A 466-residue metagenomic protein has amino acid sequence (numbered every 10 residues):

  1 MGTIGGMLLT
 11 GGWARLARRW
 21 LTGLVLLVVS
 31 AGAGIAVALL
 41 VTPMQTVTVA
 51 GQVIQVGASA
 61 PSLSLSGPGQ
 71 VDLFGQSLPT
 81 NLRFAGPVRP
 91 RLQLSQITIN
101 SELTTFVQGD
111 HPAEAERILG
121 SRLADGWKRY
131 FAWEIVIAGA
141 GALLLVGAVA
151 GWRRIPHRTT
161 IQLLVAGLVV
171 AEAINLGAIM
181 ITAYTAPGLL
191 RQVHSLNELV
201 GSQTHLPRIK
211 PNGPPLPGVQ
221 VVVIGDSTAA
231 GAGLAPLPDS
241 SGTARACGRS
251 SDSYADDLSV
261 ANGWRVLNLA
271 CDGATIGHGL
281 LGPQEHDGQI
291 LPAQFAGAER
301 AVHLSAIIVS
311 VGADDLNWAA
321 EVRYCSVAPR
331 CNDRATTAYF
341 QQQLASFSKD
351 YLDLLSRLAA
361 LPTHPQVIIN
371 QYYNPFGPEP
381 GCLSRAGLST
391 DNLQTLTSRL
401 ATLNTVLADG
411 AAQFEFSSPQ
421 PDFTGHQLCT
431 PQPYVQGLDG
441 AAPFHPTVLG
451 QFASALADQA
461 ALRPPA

Functional and structural regions predicted by a protein language model:
G2-R15, A138-L168: Cytosolic-side transmembrane helix boundary signature
G2-T46: Hydrophobic secretory-pathway targeting helix
T22-G34, H157-T185: Internal/C-terminal transmembrane anchor helices
V47-D125, P236-S253, T430-G440, F444: Extracytoplasmic/periplasmic regions of membrane proteins
A85-F106, S240-N332, T336: Conserved SGNH/GDSL esterase-like catalytic core that processes O-acyl groups on lipids and polysaccharides
L199-D272: Serine-esterase "nucleophile elbow" of acetyl-processing enzymes
S346, G377-P419: Substrate-gating cap/lid alpha-helix
T402-L403, V435-A466: Histidine-centered active-site loop/cap adjacent to the catalytic His in serine esterases/O-acetyl transfer systems
